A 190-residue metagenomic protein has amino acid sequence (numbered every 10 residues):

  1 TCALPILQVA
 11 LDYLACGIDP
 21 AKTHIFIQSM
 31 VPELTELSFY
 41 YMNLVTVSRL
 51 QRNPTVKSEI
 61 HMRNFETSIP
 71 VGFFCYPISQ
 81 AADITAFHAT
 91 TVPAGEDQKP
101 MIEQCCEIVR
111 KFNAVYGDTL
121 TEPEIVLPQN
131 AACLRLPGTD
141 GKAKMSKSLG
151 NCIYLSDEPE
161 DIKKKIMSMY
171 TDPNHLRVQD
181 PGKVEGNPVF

Functional and structural regions predicted by a protein language model:
C2-L4: Short, small-residue-biased leader/transition segments that mark boundaries at the very start of proteins
I6-F26: A glycine-rich helix N-cap at a beta->alpha junction
L11, A15-I18, T46, R110-A114 (+1 more regions): Generic secondary-structure signature for well-ordered alpha-helical cores
A21-T35, P54-R63: Short, glycine/charge-rich beta-strand/loop segments that flank catalytic centers and engage negatively charged groups
L37-S38, V189: A general structural signal for well-ordered alpha-helical segments in protein cores
V45-V56: Acidic, His- and aromatic-enriched active-site or binding-groove loops in soluble protein domains that engage sugars
K57-F190: Active-site cores that bind ATP or allylic diphosphates and position pyrophosphate for catalysis
